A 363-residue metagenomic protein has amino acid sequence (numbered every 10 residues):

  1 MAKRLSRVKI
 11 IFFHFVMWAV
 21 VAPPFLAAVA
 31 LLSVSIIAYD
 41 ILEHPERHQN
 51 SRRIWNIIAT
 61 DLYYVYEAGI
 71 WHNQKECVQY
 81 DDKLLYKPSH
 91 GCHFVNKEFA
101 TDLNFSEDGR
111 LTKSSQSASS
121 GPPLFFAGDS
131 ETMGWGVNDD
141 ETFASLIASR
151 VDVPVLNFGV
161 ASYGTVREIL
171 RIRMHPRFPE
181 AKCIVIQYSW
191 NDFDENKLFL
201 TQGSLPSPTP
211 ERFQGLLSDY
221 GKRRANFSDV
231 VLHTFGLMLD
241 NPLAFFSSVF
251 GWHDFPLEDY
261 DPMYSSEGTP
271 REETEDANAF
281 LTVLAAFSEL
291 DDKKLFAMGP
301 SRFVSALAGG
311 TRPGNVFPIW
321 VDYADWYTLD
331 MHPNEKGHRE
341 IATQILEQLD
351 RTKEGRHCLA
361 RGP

Functional and structural regions predicted by a protein language model:
K3-L26: N-terminal Sec-pathway targeting helices
F25-R47: Membrane-interface motif at the C-terminal end of an N-terminal transmembrane signal
I41-S149, W320, A324: Membrane/wall-proximal cationic-aromatic binding patches
A127-G128, Q187, M298: Short hydrophobic segments within beta-strands
M133-T209, H332: Conserved SGNH/GDSL esterase-like catalytic core that processes O-acyl groups on lipids and polysaccharides
W190-A308, N315-Y327: Serine-dependent acyl-ester chemistry module
L329-P363: Histidine-centered active-site loop/cap adjacent to the catalytic His in serine esterases/O-acetyl transfer systems
